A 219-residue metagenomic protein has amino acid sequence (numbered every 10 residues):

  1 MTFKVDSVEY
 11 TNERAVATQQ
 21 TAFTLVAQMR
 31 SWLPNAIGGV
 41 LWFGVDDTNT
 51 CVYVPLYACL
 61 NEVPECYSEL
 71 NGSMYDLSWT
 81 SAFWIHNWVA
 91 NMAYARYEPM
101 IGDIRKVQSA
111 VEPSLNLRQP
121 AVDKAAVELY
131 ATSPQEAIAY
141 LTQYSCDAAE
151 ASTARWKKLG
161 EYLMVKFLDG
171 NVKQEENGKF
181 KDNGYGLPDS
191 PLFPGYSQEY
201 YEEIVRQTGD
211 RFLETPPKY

Functional and structural regions predicted by a protein language model:
M1-Y219: C-terminus-biased signal that marks the final domain/tail of proteins
